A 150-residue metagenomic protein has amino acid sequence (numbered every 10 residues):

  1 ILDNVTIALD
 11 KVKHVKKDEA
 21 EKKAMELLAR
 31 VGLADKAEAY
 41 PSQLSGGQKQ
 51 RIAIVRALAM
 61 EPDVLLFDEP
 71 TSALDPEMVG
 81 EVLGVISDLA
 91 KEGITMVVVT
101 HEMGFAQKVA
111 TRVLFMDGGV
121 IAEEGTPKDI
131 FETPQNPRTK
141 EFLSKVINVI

Functional and structural regions predicted by a protein language model:
Y40-L44, Q48: Conserved ABC ATPase signature
A59-D63: A short, proline-enriched helix->beta-strand linker immediately N-terminal to the Walker B motif in ABC-type P-loop
L65-D68: Catalytic Walker B motif of ABC-type/P-loop ATPase nucleotide-binding domains
T100-H101: H-loop/switch region of ABC-family ATPase nucleotide-binding domains
A106-K108: A short, surface-exposed alpha-helical micro-motif characterized by mixed small hydrophobic and charged/polar residues
E124-G125: ABC ATPase "signature
